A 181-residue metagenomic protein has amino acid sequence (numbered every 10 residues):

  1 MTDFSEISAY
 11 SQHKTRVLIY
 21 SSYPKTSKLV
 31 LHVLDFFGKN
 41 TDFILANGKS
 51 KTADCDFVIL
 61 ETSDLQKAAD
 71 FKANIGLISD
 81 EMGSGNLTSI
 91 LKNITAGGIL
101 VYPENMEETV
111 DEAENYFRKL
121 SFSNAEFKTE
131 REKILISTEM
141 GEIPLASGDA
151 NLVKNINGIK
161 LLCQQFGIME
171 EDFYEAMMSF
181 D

Functional and structural regions predicted by a protein language model:
M1-R118, K160-F166: Phosphate-binding loop of NTP-binding sites
I7, H13, V17, S21 (+2 more regions): Adenine nucleotide phosphate-binding catalytic loops in nucleotide-utilizing enzymes
